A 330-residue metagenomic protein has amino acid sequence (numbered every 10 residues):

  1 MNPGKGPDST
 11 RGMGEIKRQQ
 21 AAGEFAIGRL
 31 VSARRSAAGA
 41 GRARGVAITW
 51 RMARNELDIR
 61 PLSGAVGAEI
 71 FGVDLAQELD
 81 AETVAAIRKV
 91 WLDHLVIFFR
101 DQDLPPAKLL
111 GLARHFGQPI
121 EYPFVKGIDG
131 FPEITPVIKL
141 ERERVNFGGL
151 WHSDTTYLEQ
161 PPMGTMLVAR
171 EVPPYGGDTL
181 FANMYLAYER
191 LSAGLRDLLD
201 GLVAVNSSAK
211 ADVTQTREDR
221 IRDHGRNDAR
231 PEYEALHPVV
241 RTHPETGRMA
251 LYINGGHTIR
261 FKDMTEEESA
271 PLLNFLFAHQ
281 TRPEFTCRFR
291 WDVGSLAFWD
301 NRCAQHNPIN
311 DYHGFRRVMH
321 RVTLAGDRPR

Functional and structural regions predicted by a protein language model:
N2, S9, K17-A21, F25 (+1 more regions): Short terminal hydrophobic/aromatic SLiMs and anchors at protein ends
K5-T10, G14, R142: Residue-level detector of transmembrane insertion/anchoring sites
M13-I16, L30: Periodic, rod-like helical contexts
E15-R18, A37, T165, H313: Residues in and immediately flanking transmembrane alpha helices
A33-A43: Compositionally biased, low-complexity flexible segments
T49-L296, N301-R330: Non-heme Fe(II) oxygenase catalytic core, chiefly the N-lobe of the double-stranded beta-helix
